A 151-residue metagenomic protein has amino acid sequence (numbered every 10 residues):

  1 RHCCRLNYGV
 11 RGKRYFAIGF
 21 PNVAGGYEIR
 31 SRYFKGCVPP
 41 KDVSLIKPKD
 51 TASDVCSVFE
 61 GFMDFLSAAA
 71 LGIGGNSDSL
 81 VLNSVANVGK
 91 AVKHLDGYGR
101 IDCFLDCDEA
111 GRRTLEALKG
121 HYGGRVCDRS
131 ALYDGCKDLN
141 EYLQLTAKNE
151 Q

Functional and structural regions predicted by a protein language model:
R1-V10, E141-A147: Short, small/acidic-rich helices and loops at N termini and domain boundaries of DNA replication/processing enzymes
L6-H94: Phosphate-handling DNA/RNA-contact segment within nucleic-acid enzymes
D54, A70-Q151: TOPRIM fold recognition
